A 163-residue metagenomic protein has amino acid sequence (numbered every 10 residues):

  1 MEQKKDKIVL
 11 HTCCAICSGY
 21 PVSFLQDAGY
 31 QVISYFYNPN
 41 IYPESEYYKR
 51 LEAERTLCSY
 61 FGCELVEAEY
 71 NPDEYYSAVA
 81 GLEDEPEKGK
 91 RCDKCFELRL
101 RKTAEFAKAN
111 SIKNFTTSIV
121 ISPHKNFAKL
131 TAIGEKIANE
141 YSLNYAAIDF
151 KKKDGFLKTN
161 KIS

Functional and structural regions predicted by a protein language model:
M1-S163: Nucleotide-activated chemistry modules centered on ATP-dependent adenylation/adenylyltransferase
